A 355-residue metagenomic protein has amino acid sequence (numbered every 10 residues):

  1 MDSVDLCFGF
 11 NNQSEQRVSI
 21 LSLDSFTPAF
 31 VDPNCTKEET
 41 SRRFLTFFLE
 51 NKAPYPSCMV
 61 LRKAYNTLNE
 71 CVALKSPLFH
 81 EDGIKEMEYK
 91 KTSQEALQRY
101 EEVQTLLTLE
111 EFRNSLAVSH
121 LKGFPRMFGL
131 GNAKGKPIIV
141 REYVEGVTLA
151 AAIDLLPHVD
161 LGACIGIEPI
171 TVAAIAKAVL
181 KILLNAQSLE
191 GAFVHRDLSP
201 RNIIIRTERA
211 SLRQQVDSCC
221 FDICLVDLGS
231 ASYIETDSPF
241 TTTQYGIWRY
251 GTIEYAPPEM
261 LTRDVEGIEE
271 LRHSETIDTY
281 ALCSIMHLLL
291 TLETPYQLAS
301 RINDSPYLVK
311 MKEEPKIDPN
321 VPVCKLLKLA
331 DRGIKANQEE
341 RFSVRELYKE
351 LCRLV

Functional and structural regions predicted by a protein language model:
M1-N51: Juxta-kinase regulatory segment immediately upstream of eukaryotic protein kinase catalytic domains
C58-T108, F112: ATP-binding glycine-rich loop module of kinase domains
R126-P137: Short beta-strand micro-motifs within the conserved protein kinase catalytic domain, predominantly in the N-lobe
Q187-T207, S211-D217: Catalytic-loop of the protein kinase fold
T243-D264: Conserved activation segment of eukaryotic-like protein kinases, specifically the C-terminal portion of the activation
V321-K335: Conserved C-terminal C-lobe helix
I334-E346: A conserved short helix/loop substructure at the end of the activation segment of eukaryotic-like protein kinase domains
